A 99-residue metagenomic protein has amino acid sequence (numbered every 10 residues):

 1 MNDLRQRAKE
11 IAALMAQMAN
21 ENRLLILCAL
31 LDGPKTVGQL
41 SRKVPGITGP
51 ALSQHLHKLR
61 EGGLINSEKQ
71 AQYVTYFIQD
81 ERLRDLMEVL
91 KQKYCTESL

Functional and structural regions predicted by a protein language model:
M1-E10, R82-L99: Amphipathic alpha-helical dimerization/coiled-coil segments that flank or bridge DNA-binding/regulatory modules
K9-P50, Q70-R82: N-terminal helix-turn-helix DNA-binding core of bacterial DNA-binding proteins
H55: Residues within the DNA-recognition helix of helix-turn-helix
K58: Alpha-helical DNA-recognition elements
